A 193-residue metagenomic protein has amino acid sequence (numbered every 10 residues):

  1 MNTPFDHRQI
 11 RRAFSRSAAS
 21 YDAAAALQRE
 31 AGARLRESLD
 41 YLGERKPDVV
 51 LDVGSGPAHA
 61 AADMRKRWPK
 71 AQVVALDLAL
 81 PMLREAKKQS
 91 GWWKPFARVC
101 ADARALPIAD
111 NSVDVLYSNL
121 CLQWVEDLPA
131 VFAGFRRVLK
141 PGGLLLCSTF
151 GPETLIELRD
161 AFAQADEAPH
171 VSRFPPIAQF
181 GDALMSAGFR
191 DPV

Functional and structural regions predicted by a protein language model:
N2-A33: Class I SAM-dependent methyltransferase Rossmann-like catalytic core, especially the SAM/SAH-binding loop
L27-K46, D63: Conserved alpha-helix/loop element of class I SAM-dependent methyltransferases that forms part of the SAM/SAH-binding
V49-L106: Class I SAM-dependent methyltransferase SAM/SAH-binding core
R104-V115: A short acidic, Gly/Pro-enriched loop at the edge of an enzyme's catalytic core that lines a small-molecule cofactor
D114-D127: A short SAM/SAH-binding and catalytic strip from SAM-dependent methyltransferases
P129-P141: A short glycine-rich, Lys/Arg-flanked "PGG" loop and its adjoining helix->strand segment in the class I
L146-V193: Conserved catalytic/acceptor-binding region of the Class I
